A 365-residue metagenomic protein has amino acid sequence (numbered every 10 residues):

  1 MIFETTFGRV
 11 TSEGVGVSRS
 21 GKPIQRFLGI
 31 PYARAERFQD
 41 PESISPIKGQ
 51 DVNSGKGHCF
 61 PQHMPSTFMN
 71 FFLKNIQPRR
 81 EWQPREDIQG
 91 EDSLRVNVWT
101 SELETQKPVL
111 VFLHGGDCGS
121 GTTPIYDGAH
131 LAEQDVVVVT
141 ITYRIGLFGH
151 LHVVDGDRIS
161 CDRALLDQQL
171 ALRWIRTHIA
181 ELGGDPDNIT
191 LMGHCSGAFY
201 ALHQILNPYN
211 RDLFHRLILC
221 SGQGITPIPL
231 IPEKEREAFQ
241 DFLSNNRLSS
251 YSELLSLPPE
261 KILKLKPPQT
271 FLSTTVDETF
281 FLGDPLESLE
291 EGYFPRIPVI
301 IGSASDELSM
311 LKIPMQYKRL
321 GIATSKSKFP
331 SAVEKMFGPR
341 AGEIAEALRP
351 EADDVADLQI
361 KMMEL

Functional and structural regions predicted by a protein language model:
M1-D162, P186: Non-catalytic accessory segments of hydrolases
P108, I175, L182-H194: Alpha/beta-hydrolase fold nucleophile elbow
G115-G116, R163-D167, C195-A198: Active-site loop->helix "elbow" adjoining a glycine-rich segment at hydrolase catalytic centers
I159-E181, E237: Alpha/beta-hydrolase active-site loop
P186, G193-S196, P208, S221: Catalytic nucleophile serine of serine hydrolases, specifically the conserved "nucleophile elbow" pentapeptide
A198-N210: Short glycine-enriched nucleophile-adjacent loop and the immediately C-terminal alpha-helix near the catalytic center
R211-G224: A conserved short beta-strand
E260-L365: Substrate-gating cap/lid region and adjacent catalytic-acid/histidine neighborhood within extracellular/lumenal
